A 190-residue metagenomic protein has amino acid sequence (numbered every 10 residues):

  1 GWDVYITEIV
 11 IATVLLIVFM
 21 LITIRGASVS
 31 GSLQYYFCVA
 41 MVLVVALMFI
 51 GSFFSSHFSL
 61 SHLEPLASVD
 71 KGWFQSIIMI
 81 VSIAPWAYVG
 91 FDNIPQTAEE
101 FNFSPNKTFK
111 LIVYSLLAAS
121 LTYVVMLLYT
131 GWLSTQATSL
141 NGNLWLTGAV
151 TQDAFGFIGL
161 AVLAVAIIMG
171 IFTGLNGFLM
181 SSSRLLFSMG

Functional and structural regions predicted by a protein language model:
G1, S56-S68, A137-N143: Membrane-interface helix termini and inter-helical loops of multi-pass transporters
G1, V113-N176: TM-loop-TM module centered on a large, flexible mid-protein loop between adjacent transmembrane helices in multi-pass
G1-T7, A98-S104, K110-A118, F178-G190: Helix-loop-helix connectors at the membrane interface of multi-pass transporters/channels
I6-V10, V69-S76, Q152-V162: Membrane-interfacial loop-to-helix junctions in multi-pass transporters
T7-F58, K71, I112-L117: Membrane-interface loop-to-helix entry segments
V14-L21, I77-P85, V162-N176: Hydrophobic alpha-helical transmembrane segments of multi-pass membrane proteins
A67-Q136: Internal metal/ion-chelating core segments
Y88, N93-F101, F157-G190: Membrane-helix boundary/coupling elements in multi-pass transport proteins
